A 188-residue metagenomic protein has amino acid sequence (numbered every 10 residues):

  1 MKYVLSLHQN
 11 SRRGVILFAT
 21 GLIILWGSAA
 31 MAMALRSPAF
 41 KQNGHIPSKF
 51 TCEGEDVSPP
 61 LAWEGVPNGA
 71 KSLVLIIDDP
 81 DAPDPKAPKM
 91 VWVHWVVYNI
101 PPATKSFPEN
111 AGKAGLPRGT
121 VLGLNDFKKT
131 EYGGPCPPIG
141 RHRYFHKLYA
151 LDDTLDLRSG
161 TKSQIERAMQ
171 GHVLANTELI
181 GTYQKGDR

Functional and structural regions predicted by a protein language model:
M1, S6-L7, W92, G140: Intrinsically disordered, low-complexity regions enriched for glutamine and histidine
K2, S28-A29: Domain-scale selection of a single, long terminal region that carries the protein's primary operational module
Y3-F18: Bacterial N-terminal signal peptides that target proteins for export
I16-G27: Bacterial N-terminal signal peptides
A30-R188: N-terminus-centered regions that define maturation/targeting leaders and the start of the first functional domain
